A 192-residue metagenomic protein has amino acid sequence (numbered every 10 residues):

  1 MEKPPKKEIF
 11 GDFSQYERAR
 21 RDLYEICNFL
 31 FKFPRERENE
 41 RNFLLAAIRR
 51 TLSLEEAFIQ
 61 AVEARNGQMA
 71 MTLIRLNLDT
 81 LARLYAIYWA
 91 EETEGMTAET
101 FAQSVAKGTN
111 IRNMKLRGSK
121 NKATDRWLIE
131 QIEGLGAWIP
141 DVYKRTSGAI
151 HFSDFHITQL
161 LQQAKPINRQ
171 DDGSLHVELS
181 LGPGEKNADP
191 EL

Functional and structural regions predicted by a protein language model:
M1-A47: N-terminal, Lys/Arg-enriched amphipathic/low-complexity engagement segments that precede the first folded domain
K3-P4, T124-E130, L181-G182: Charged, low-complexity surface segments at secondary-structure and domain boundaries
Q15, D22-L23, I167-L192: Amphipathic, Lys/Arg-enriched alpha-helical patches that create a basic surface for binding polyanionic ligands
F29-N42, E56-I59, E63-G67, T72-K144 (+1 more regions): Short non-catalytic regulatory patches outside canonical folded cores
A47-S53: Helix-boundary capping/turn motifs
L54, L73-L81, G182-L192: An amphipathic alpha-helical micro-motif enriched in hydrophobic residues with embedded/adjacent acidic residues
E99-Q103, L161-S174: Short, surface-exposed, charged loop/turn segments at secondary-structure junctions
G148-P166: Short, solvent-exposed beta-strand-terminating loops
